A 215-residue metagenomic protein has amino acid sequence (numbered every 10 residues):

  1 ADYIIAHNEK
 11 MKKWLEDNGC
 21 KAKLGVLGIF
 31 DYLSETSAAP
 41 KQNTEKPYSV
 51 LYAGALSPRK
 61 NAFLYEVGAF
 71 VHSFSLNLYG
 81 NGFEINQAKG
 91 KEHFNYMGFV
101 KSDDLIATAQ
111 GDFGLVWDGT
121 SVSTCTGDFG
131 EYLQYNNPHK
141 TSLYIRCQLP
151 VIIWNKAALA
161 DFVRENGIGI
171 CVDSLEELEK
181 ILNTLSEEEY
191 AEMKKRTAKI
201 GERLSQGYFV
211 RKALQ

Functional and structural regions predicted by a protein language model:
A1-L24, T36, A157, D161-F162: A short, active-site helix/loop in glycosyltransferases that binds the activated sugar's phosphate group
D2-Y3, F113, P150, I168: Well-ordered beta-strand positions
A6, I153-W154, V172: Short beta-strand scaffold positions
K10, I29-F30: Carbohydrate-associated surface elements
F30-A107: Conserved catalytic-core segment of nucleotide-activated headgroup transferases in glycan assembly
A107-C147, I153-D161: Nucleotide-sugar-dependent
A160-I181: Change "using UDP/GDP/dTDP sugars" to "using nucleotide sugars
D173-E176, K180, E187-Q215: A charged, aromatic-enriched C-terminal amphipathic alpha-helix characteristic of glycosyltransferases across folds
